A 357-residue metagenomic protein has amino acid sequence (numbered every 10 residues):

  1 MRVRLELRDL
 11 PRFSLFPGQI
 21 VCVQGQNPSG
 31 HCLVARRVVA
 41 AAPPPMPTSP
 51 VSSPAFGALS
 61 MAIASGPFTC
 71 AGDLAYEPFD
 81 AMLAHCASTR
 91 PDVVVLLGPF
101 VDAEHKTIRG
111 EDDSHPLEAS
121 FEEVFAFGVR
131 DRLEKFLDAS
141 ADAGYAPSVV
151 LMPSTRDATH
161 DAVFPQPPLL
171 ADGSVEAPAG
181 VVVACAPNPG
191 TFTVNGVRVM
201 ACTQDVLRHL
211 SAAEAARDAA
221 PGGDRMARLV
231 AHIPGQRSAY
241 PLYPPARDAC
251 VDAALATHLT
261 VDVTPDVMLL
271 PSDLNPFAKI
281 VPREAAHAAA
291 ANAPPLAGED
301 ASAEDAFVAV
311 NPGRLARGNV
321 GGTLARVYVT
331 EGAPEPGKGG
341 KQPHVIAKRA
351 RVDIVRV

Functional and structural regions predicted by a protein language model:
M1-V357: Extended recognition/assembly regions associated with phosphoester-bond processing machinery
